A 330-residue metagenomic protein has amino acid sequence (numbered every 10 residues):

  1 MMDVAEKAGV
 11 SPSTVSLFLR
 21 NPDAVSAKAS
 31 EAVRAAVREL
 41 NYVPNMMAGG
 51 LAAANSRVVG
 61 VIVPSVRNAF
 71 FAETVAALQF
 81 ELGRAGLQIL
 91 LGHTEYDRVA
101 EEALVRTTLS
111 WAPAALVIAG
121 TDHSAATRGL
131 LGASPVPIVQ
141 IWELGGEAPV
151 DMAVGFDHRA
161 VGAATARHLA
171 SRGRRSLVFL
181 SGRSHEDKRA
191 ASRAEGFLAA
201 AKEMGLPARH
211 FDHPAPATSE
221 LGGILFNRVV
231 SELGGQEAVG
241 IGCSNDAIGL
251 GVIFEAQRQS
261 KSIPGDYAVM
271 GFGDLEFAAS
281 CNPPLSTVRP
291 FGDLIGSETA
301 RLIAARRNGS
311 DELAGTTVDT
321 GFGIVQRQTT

Functional and structural regions predicted by a protein language model:
M1-R57: N-terminal helix-turn-helix DNA-binding module of bacterial transcription factors
A5, I118, G242-S244: Short beta-strand scaffold positions
E31, L40-T107, W111-A115, E195-L198: Amphipathic helical "hinge" segments at domain boundaries
P64-E73, G92-A100, V154-A164, L180-K202 (+5 more regions): Hinge/beta->alpha junction and helix N-cap segments in small-molecule ligand-binding domains
Y96, A119-A164, S184, L206 (+2 more regions): Flexible loop/hinge segments that line or gate small-molecule binding clefts
V99-A112, G222-Q236: Short, well-structured alpha-helical segments in soluble
R175-S176, A208-H210, S262-V269: Short acidic capping loops at alpha-helix termini that bridge into adjacent secondary structure
S231-G240, N245-T330: Flexible loop/turn connectors
